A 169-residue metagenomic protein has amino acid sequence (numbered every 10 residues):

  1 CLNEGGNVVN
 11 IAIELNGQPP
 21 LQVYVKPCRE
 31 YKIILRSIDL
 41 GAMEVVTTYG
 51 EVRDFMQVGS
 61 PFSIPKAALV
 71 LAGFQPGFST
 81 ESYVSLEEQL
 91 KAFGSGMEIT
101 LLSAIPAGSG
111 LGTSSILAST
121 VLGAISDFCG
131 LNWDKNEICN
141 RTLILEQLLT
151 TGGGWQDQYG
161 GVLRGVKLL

Functional and structural regions predicted by a protein language model:
C1-L111, G123-K135, N140, L163-L169: ATP-binding N-lobe of GHMP and related small-molecule kinases
S114: Short, conserved phosphate/pyrophosphate- and ester-handling motifs at nucleotide-, phospho-/glycolipid
T120: Active-site signature of alpha/beta-hydrolase-fold catalytic machinery across serine- and Asp/Cys-nucleophile hydrolases
I138-T151, W155-Q156: Intrinsically disordered, low-complexity acidic/Ser/Thr-rich segments used as protein-protein interaction/activation
T151, Q156-L168: Acidic/serine-rich, low-complexity amphipathic helices located in mid- to C-terminal regulatory regions
